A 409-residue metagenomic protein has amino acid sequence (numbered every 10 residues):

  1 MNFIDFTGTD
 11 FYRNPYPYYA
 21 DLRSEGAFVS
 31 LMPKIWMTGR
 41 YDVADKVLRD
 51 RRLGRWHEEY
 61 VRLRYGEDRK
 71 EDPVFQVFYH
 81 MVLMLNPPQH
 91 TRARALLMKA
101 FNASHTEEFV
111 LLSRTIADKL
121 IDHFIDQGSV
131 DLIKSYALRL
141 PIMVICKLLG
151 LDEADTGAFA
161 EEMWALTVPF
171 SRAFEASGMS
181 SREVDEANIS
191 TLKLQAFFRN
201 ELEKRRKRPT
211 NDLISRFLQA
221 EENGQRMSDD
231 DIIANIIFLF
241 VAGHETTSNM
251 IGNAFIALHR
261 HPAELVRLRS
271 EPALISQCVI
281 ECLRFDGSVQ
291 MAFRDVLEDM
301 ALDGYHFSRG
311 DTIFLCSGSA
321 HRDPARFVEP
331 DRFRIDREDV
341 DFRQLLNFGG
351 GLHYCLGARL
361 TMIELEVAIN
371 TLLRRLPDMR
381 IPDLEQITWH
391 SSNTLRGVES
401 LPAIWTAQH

Functional and structural regions predicted by a protein language model:
M1-H409: Cytochrome P450
